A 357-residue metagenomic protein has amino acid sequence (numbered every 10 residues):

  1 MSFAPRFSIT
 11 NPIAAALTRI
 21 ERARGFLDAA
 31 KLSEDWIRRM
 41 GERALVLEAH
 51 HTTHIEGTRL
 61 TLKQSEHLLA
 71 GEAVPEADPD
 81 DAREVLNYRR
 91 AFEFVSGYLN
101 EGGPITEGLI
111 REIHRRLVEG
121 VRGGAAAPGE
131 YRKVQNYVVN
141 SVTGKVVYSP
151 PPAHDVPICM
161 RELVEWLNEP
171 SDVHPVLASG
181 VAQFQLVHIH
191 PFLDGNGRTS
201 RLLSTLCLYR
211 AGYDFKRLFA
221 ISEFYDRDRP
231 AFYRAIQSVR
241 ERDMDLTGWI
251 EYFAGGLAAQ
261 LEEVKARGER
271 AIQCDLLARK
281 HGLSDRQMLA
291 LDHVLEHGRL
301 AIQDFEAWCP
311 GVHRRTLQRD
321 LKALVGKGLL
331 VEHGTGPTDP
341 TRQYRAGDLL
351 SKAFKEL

Functional and structural regions predicted by a protein language model:
M1-L357: FIC/Doc superfamily catalytic core
